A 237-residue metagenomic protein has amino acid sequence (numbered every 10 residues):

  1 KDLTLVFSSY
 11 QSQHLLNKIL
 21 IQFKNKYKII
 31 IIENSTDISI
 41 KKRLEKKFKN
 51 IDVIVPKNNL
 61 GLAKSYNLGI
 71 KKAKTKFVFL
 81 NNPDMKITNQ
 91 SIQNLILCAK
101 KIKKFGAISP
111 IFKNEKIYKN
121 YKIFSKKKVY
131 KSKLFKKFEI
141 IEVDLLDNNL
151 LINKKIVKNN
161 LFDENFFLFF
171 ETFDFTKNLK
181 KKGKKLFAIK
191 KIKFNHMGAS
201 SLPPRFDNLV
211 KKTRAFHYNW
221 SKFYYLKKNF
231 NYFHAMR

Functional and structural regions predicted by a protein language model:
D2-T4, K28, D174: Cell-envelope/extracellular polymer assembly enzymes that use nucleotide-activated donors
F7-N25: Short, well-formed alpha-helical segments that are part of the catalytic scaffolds of diverse glycosyltransferases
E33-K41: A conserved acidic beta->alpha catalytic loop
P56-A73: Glycine-rich, basic loop-to-helix element that forms the pyrophosphate-binding segment of sugar-nucleotide handling
V78: Short aromatic/hydrophobic "clamp" motif used to bind/position activated sugar donors
M85-I87, S91-L161, N165, F173: Acidic/His-rich active-site region of diverse nucleotide-sugar glycosyltransferases
L150-F169, N178-K184, I189-K191, M197: Aromatic-glycine-rich donor-binding/catalytic loop that engages nucleotide-sugar donors across glycosyltransferases
T176-K177, K182-R237: Active-site-adjacent helix/loop segment of glycosyltransferases that harbors family-specific signature motifs
